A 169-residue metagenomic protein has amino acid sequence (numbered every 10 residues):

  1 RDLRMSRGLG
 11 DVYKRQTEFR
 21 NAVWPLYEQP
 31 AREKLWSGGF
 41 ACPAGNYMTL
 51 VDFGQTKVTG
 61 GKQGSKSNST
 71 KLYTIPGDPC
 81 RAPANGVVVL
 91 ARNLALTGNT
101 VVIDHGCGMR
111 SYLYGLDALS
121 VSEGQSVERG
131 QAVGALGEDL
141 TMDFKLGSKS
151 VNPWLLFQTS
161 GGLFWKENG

Functional and structural regions predicted by a protein language model:
D2-Y13: Short, small-residue-biased leader/transition segments that mark boundaries at the very start of proteins
K14-F40: Acidic/glycine-rich phosphate/pyrophosphate-binding loops and surrounding catalytic core that coordinate Mg2+
L26-K34, L50-A82: Short glycine/threonine/proline-enriched tight-turn/helix- or strand-capping micro-motif at secondary-structure
V51, T74, L90, G115-A118 (+1 more regions): A residue-level detector for short acidic-glycine micro-motifs
G61-G64, T70-Y73, T100-H105, D143-K145: Short, acidic/hydrophobic/Gly-rich beta-strand patch recurrent on exposed beta strands that often constitutes part
P79-V89, V121-L136: Short, well-structured beta-strand-loop connectors
A82-D117, D139-T141: Zn2+-dependent peptidoglycan hydrolase active-site motif and core
V101-V102, Q125-G169: Conserved, short, structured surface segments that act as functional micro-motifs
